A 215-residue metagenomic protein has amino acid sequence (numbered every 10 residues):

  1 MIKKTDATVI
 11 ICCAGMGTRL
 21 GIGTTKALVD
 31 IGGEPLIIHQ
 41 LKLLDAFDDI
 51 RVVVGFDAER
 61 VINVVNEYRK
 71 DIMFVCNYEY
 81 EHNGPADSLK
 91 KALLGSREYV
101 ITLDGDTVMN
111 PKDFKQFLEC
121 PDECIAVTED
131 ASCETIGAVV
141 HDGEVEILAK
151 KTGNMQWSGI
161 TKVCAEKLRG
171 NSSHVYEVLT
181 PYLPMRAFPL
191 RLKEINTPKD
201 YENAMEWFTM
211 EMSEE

Functional and structural regions predicted by a protein language model:
M1, Y176-E215: Terminal amphipathic alpha-helical/low-complexity segments used for targeting or macromolecular assembly
M1-I22: N-terminal nucleotide-binding beta1-loop-alpha1 segment
M1-T8, E34-T102: Conserved N-terminal catalytic core of the sugar/cofactor nucleotidyltransferase
T24-D30, E79: Short glycine-enriched, charge-decorated loop/helix-capping segments at active-site entrances that position
A27, D71-M73, P184-R186: Conserved beta-strand segments of alpha/beta enzyme cores
F56, V163, N196: A conserved hydrophobic position in a structured secondary element of the catalytic/binding core that shapes
D71-D142: Conserved beta-loop-beta/alpha segment of the NTase-like Rossmann-fold superfamily that binds/positions NTPs
N110-P189: Conserved core of the sugar-phosphate nucleotidyltransferase
